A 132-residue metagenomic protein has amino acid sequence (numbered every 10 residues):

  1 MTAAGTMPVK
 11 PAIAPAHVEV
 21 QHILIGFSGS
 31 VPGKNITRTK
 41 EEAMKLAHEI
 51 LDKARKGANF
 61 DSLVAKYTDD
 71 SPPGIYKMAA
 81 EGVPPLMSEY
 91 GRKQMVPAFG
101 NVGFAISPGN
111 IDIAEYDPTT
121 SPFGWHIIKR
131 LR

Functional and structural regions predicted by a protein language model:
M1-I36, K66-D69, G91-R132: Proteostasis/folding factors centered on peptidyl-prolyl cis-trans isomerases
M1-T2, A12, E41, K45 (+3 more regions): N-terminal cationic amphipathic segment used for targeting or macromolecule association
E19, E41-E42, E49, E81 (+2 more regions): Glutamate identity and glutamate-enriched acidic tracts
L24-I25, E41-A47, K53-A58: Extracytoplasmic/periplasm-facing segments of secreted or lipoprotein envelope proteins
E49-P97: Peptidyl-prolyl cis-trans isomerase
